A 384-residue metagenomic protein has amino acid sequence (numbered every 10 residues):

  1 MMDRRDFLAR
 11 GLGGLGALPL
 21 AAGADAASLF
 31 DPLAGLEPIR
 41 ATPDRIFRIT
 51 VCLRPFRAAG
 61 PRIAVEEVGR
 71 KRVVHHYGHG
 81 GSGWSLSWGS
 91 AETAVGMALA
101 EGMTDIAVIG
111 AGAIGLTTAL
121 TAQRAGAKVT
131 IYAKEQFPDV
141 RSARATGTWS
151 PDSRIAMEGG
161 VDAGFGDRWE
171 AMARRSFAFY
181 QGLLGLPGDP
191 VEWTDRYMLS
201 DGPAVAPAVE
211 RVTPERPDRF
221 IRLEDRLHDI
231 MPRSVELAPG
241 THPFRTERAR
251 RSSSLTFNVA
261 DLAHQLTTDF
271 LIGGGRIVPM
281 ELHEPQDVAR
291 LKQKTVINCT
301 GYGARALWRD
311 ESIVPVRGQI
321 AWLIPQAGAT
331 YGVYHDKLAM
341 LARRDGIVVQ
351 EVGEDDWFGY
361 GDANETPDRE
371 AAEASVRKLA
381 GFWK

Functional and structural regions predicted by a protein language model:
M1-L15: N-terminal secretory signal peptides and thylakoid transit peptides that target proteins across membranes
R10-G14, V51-R70, S142-R144, G182-H264 (+1 more regions): Flavin (FAD/FMN) cofactor-binding and adjacent substrate-gating region of FAD-dependent oxidoreductase domains
A27-G69, G78, W84-E92, A113-A125 (+3 more regions): Active-site substrate-recognition segment that forms the wall of the catalytic cavity or substrate channel
S82-L86, F165-M172, R250-Q265, T366-E370: Short beta-strand to alpha-helix junction loop
T104-G112: Beta1/beta-strand and adjacent pyrophosphate-binding region of the FAD-binding site in flavoprotein oxidoreductases
Q136-V191: Conserved FAD-binding subdomain of flavin-dependent enzymes
R276-A289: A conserved short coil-to-beta-strand element within the FAD-binding core of flavoproteins
K294-C299: Short hydrophobic core segments
